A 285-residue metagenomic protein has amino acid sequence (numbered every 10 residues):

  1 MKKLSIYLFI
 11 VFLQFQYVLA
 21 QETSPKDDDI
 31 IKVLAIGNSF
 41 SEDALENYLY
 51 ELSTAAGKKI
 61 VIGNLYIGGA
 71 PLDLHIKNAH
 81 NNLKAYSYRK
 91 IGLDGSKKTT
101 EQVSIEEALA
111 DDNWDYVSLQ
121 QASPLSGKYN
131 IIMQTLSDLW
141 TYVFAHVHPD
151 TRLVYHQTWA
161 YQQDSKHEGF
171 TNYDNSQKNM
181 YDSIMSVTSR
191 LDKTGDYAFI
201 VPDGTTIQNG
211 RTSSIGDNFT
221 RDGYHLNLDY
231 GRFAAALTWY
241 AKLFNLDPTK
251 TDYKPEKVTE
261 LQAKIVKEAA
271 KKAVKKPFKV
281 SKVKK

Functional and structural regions predicted by a protein language model:
M1-E22: Bacterial Sec-dependent N-terminal signal peptides
Y17-D28, V283-K285: Basic/polar N-terminal segments that are highly enriched at the extreme N-terminus, encompassing both cleavable
E22-A55: N-terminal module-boundary/linker segments of secreted carbohydrate-active enzymes
K32, K59-V61, R152: Residues at the starts of beta-strands that form the adenosine-phosphate
D43-M133: Conserved SGNH/GDSL esterase-like catalytic core that processes O-acyl groups on lipids and polysaccharides
E101-L228, A241: Alpha-helical cap/lid subdomain in secreted, periplasmic, or secretory-pathway luminal O-acyl-processing enzymes
F219, G223-R232, A236-K285: Conserved catalytic region of serine esterases and O-acyltransferases that act on ester linkages in lipids
